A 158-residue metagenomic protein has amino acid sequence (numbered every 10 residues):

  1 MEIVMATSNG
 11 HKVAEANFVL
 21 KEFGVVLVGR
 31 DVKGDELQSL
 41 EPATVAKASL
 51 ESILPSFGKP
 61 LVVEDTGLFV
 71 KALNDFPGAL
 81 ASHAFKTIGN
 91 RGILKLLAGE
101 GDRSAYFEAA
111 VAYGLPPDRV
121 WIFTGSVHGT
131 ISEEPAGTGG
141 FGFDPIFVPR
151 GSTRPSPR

Functional and structural regions predicted by a protein language model:
M1-V4, H11-R158: Anionic-ligand binding patches
